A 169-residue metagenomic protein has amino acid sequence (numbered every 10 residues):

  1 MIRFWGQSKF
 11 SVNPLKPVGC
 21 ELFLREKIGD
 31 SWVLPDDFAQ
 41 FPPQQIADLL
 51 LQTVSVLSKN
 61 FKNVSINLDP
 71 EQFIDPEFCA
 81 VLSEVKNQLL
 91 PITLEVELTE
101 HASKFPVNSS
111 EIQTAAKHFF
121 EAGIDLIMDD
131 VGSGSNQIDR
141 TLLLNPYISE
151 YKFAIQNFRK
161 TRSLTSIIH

Functional and structural regions predicted by a protein language model:
M1-Q88: Bacterial c-di-GMP phosphodiesterase EAL domain
R3, R25, R140, R159-R162: Arginine residue identity/basic-tract feature
G29-D30, E97, S166: Residue-level detector of alpha-helical recognition elements and their boundaries
S31-W32, S83, N136, I148 (+1 more regions): Flexible domain-boundary/linker segments
C79-S83, S109-T114, L164-I168: Charged helix-capping and loop-helix junction motifs
N87-K160: The catalytic core of metal-dependent phosphodiesterases that act on cyclic dinucleotides
